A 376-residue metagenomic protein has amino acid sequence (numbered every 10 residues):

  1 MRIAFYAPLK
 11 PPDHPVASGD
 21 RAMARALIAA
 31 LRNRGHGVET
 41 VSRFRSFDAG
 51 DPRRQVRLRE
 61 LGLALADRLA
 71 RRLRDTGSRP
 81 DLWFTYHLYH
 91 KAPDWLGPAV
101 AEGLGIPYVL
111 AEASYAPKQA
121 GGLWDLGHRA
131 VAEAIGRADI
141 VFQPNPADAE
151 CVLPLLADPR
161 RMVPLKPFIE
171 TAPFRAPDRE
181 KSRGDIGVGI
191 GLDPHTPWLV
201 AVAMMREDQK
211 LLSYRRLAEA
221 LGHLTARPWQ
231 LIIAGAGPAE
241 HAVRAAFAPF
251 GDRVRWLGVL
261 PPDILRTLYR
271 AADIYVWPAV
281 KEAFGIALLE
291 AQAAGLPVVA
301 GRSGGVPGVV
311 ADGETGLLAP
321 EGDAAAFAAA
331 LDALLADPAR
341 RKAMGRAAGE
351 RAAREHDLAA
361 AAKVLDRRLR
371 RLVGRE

Functional and structural regions predicted by a protein language model:
A147, F168: Carbohydrate-associated surface elements
L192-L212, A218-G222, I232: Conserved donor-binding/catalytic core segment of Leloir-type glycosyltransferases
H241-L260: Nucleotide-activated donor-binding/catalytic signature segment of Leloir-type glycosyltransferases, i.e., the conserved
V259-L260, T267-A272: Short alpha-helical donor nucleotide-sugar binding micro-motif in glycosyltransferases
V280: Aromatic "clamp/platform" in nucleotide-sugar-dependent glycosyltransferases that forms part of the donor/acceptor
P297-A300, V310: Short hydrophobic beta-strand element within catalytic cores of glycosyltransferases and related nucleotide-activated
D312-G313, L317-A324, A333-A339: Conserved acidic donor-binding segment of nucleotide-sugar-dependent glycosyltransferases
A333, R340-E355, A361-V364: A short, well-ordered alpha-helix in the C-terminal region of glycosyltransferases
